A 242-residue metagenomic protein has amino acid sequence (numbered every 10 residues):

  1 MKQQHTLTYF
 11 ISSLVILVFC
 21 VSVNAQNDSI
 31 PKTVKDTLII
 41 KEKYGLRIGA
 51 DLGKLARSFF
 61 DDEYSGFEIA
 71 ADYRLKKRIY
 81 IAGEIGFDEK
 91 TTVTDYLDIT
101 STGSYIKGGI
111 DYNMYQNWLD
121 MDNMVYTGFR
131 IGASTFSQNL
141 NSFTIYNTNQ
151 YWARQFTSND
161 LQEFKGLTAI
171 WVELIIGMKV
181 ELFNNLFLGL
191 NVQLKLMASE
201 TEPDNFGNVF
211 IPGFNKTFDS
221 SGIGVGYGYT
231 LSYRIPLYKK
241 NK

Functional and structural regions predicted by a protein language model:
K2-I11: Bacterial N-terminal signal peptides that target proteins for export
I11-C20: Bacterial N-terminal signal peptides
A25-R74, S232-K242: Short glycine/proline- and aromatic-enriched beta-strand/turn motifs that initiate or cap beta-hairpins
V34-Y44, R78, Q116-M124, L182-L188 (+1 more regions): Short loop/turn motifs that connect adjacent beta-strands in outer-membrane beta-barrel proteins
K35, K54-R57, T92-D98, S158-F164 (+1 more regions): Extracellular loop and loop/strand-boundary signature of outer-membrane beta-barrel proteins
Y44, E63-F67, T102-I106, N123 (+2 more regions): Residues that define the transmembrane beta-barrel architecture of outer-membrane proteins
I79, E84-A153, L231-I235: Gram-negative (and chloroplast) outer-membrane scaffold detector with strong preference for beta-barrel transmembrane
R130-G226, T230-K242: Outer-membrane beta-barrel transmembrane domain signature
